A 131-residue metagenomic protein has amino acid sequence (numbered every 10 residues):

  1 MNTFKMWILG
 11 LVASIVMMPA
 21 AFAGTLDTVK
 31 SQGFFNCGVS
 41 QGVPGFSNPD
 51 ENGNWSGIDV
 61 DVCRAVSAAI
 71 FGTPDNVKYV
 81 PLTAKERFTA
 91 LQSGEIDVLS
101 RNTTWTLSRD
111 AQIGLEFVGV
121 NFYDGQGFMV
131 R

Functional and structural regions predicted by a protein language model:
M1-L11: Bacterial N-terminal signal peptides that target proteins for export
M17-A23: Sec/Tat signal peptide C-region and signal peptidase I cleavage site
S31-F35, G42, D75-V80, D124-Q126: Envelope-exposed proteins and targeting segments
G33-I58: Short glycine-rich His-centered loop
G53-D61, L82-K85: Soluble non-cytosolic domains of exported or imported proteins
R64, A68, V77-R131: Acidic, polar ligand-binding/catalytic clefts
